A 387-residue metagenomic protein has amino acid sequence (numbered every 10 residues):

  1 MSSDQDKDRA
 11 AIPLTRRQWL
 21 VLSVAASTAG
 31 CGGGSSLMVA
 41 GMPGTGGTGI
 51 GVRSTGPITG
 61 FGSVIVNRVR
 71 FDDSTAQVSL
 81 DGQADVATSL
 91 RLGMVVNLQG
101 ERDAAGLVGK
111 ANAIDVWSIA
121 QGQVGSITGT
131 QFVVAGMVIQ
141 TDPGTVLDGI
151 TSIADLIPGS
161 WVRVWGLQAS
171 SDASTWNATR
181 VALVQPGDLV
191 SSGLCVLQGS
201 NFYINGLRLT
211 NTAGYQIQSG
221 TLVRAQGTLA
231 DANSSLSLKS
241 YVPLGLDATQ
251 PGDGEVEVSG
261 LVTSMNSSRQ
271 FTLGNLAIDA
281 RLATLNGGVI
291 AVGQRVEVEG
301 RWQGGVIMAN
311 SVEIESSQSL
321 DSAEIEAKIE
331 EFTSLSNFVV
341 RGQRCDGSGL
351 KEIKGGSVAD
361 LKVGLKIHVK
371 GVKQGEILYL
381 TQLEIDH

Functional and structural regions predicted by a protein language model:
M1-A29: N-terminal secretory signal peptides
A29-G30, F132: Generic macromolecular interface patches on structured domains
C31-S35: N-terminal Sec signal peptide cleavage junction
S36-H387: Solvent-exposed hydroxyl-ligand-binding patches built from regularly spaced Ser/Thr and small hydrophobics
